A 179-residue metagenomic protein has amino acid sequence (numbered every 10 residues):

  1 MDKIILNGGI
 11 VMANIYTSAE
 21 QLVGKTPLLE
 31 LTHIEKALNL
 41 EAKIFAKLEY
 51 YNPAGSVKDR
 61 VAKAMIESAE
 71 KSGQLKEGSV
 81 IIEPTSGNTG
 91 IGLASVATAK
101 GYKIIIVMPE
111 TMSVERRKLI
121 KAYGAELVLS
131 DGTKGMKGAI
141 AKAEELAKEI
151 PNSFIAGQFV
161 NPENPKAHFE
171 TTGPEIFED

Functional and structural regions predicted by a protein language model:
I4-D179: PLP-dependent amino-acid enzyme catalytic core
